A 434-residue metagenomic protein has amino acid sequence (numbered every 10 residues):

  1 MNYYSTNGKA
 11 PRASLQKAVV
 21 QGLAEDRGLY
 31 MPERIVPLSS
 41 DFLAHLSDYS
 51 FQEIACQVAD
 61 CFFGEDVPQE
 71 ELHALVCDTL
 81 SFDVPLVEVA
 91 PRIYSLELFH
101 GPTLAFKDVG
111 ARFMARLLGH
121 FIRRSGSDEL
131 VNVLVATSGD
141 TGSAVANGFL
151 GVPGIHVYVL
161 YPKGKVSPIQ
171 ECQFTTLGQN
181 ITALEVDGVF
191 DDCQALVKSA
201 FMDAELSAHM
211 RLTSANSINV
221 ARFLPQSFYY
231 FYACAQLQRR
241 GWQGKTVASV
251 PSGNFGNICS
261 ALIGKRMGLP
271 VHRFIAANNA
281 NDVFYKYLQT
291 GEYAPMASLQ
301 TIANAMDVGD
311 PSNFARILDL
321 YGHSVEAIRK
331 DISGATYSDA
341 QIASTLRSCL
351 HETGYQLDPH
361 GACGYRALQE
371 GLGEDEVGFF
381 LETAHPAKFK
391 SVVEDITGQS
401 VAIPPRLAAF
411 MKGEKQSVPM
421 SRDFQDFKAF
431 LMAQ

Functional and structural regions predicted by a protein language model:
M1-Q434: PLP-dependent amino-acid enzyme catalytic core
